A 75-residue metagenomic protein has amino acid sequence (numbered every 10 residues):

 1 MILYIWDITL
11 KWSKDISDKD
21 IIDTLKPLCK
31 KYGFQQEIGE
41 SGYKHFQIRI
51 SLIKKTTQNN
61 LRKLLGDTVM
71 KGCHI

Functional and structural regions predicted by a protein language model:
M1-K44, S51-T56, N60: Signature for HUH/AEP ssDNA processing cores
L65-I75: Conserved short beta-strand edge segments in small beta-sheet-based binding/regulatory domains
